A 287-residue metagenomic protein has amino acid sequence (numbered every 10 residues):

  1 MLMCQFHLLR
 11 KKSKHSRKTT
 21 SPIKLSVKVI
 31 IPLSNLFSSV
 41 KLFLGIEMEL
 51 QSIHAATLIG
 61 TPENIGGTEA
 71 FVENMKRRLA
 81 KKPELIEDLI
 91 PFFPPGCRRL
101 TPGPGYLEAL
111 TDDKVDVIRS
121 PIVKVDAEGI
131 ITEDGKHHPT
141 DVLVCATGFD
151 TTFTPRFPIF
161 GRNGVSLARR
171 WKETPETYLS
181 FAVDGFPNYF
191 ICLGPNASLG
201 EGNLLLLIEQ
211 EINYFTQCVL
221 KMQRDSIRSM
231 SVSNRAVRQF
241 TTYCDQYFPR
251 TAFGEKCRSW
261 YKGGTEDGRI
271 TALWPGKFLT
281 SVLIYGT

Functional and structural regions predicted by a protein language model:
M1-T287: N-terminal FAD-binding dinucleotide-binding subdomain shared by FAD-dependent oxidases/monooxygenases
